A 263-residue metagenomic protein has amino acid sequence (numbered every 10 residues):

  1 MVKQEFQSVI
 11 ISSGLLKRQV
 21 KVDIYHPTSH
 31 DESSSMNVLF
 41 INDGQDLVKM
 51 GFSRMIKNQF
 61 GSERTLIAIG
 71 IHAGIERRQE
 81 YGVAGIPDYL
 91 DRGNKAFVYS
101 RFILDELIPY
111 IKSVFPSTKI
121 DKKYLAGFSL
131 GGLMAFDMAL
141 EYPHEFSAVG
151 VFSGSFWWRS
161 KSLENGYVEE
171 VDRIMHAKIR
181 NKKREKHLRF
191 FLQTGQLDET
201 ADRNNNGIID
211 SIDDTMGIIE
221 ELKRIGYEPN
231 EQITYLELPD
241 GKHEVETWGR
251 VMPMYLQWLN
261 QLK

Functional and structural regions predicted by a protein language model:
M1-K263: Non-catalytic cap/lid and distal C-terminal segments of serine-dependent acyl enzymes
